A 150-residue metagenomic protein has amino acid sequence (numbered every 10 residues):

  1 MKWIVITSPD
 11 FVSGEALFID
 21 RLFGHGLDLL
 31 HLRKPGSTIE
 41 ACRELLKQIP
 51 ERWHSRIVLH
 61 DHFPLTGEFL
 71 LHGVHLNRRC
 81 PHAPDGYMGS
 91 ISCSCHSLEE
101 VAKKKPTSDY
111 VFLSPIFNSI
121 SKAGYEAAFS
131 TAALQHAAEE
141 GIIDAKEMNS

Functional and structural regions predicted by a protein language model:
M1-D109, H136, D144: Conserved N-terminal beta1-alpha1 strand-loop-helix module at the mouth
D109-S150: Active-site/ligand-binding-proximal alpha/beta "capping" segment
